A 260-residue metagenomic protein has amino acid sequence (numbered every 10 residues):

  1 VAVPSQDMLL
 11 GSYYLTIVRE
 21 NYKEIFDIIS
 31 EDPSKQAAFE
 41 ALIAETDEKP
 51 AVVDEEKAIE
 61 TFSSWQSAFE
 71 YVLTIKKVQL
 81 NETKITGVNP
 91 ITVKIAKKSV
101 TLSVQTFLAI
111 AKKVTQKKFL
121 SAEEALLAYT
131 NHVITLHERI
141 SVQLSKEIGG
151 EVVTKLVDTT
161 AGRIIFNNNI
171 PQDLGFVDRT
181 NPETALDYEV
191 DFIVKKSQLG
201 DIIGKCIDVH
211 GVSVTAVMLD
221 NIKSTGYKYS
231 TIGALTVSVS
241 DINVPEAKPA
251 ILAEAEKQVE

Functional and structural regions predicted by a protein language model:
V1-A44, V53-D54, I59-E260: Feature marking long nucleic-acid-engaging regions of large polymerase/nuclease enzymes
